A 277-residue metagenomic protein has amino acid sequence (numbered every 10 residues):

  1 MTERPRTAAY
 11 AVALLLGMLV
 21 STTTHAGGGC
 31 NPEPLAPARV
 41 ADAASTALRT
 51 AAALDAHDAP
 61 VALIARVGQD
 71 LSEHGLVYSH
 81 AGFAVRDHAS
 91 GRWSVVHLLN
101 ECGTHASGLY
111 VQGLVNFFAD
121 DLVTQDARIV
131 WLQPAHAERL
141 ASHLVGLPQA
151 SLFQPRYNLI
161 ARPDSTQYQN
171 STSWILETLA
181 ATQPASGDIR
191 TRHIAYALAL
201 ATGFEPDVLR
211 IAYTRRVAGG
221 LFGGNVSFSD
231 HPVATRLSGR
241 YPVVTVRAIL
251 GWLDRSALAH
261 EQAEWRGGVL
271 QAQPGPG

Functional and structural regions predicted by a protein language model:
M1-V12: Bacterial N-terminal signal peptides that target proteins for export
L19-T23: N-terminal signal peptide c-region/cleavage motif recognized by signal peptidases
H25-A26, A150-G277: Activation targets extended, charge/polar-rich intrinsically disordered C-terminal tails
H25-D87, D254, H260-G277: N-terminal accessory segments that precede or flank the first globular/catalytic domain
A56-H57, V85-G91, A181-I189: Secondary-structure boundary elements
A62, R66-H136, A161: Glycine-rich catalytic cores of cysteine/serine-nucleophile enzymes that process amide/ester linkages in cell-envelope
D120-Y168, T172: A substrate-binding/cap region within the structured catalytic cores of diverse enzymes
